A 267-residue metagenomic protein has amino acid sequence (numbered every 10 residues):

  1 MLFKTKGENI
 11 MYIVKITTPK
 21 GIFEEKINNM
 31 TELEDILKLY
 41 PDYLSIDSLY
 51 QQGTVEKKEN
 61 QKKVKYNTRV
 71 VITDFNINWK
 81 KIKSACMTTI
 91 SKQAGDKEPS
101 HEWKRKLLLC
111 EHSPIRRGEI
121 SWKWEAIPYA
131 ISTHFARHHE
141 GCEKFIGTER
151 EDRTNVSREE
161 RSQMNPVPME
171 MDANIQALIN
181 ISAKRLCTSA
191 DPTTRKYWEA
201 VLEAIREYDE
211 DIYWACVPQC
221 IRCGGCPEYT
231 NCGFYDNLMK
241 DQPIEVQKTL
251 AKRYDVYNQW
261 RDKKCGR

Functional and structural regions predicted by a protein language model:
L2-R267: Family-specific signature for flavin-dependent thymidylate synthase
